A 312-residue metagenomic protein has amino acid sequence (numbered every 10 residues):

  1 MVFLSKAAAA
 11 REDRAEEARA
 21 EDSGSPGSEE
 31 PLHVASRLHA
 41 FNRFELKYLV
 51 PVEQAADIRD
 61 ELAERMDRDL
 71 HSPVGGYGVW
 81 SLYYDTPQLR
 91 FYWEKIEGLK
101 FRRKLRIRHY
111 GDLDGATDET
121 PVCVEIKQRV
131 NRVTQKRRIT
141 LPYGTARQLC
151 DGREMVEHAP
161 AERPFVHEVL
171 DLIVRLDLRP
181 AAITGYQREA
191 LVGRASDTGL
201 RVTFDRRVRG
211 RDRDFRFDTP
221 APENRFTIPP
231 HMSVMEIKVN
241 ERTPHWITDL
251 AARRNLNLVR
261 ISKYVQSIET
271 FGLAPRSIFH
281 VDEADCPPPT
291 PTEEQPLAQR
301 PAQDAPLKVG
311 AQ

Functional and structural regions predicted by a protein language model:
M1-Q312: Phosphate-end processing signature that detects enzymes handling 5′-triphosphorylated RNA and polyphosphate
